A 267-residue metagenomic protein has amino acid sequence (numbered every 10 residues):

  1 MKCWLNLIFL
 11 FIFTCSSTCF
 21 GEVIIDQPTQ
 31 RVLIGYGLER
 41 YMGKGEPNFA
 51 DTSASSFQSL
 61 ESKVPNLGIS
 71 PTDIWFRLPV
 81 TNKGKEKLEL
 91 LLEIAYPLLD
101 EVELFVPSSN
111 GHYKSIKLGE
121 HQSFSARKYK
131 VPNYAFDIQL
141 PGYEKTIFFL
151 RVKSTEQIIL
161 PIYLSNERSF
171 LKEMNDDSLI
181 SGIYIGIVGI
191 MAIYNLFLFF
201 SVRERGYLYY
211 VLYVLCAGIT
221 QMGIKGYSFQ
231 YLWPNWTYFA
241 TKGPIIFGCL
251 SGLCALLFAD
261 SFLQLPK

Functional and structural regions predicted by a protein language model:
K2-L10: Sec-dependent signal peptide recognition, specifically the positively charged N-region followed immediately by
C3, I74, L232-N235: Residues in intrinsically disordered, low-complexity segments of regulatory proteins
I8, T18-C19: Cleavable N-terminal signal peptides
F13-S17: N-terminal signal peptide c-region/cleavage motif recognized by signal peptidases
F20-L179: Soluble non-transmembrane domains of integral membrane proteins
I183-K267: Juxtamembrane segments at transmembrane-helix boundaries in multi-pass signal-transduction membrane proteins
